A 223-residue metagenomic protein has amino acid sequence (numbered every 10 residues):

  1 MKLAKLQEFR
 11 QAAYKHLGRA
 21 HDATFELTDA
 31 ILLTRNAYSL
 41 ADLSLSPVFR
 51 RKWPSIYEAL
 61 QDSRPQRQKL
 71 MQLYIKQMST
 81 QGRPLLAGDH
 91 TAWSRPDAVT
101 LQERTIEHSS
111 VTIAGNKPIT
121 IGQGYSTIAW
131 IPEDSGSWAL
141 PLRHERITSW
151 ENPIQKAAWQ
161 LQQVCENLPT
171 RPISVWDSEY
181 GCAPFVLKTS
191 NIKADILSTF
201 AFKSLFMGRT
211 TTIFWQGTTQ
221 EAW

Functional and structural regions predicted by a protein language model:
M1-A20, I31, D42, P132-T148 (+2 more regions): A short, flexible helix-boundary coil/loop motif
M1-Q61, P65: Gly/serine-rich nucleotide phosphate-binding loop at the start of the catalytic core of nucleotide/ADP-ribose-handling
T28, A37-L40, W53, G82-A87 (+2 more regions): A common structural microfeature
T34, S46, T80, N167 (+1 more regions): Alpha-helix C-cap/termination motif
P54-E58, S110-R171: Electropositive, glycine- and tryptophan-enriched low-complexity nucleic-acid-binding patches
A59-S135: Active-site-proximal, Lys/Arg-enriched surface segment that forms a nucleic-acid-binding/basic interface patch
R143-W223: An internal, acidic/charged active-site-proximal segment that coordinates divalent cations and/or engages
